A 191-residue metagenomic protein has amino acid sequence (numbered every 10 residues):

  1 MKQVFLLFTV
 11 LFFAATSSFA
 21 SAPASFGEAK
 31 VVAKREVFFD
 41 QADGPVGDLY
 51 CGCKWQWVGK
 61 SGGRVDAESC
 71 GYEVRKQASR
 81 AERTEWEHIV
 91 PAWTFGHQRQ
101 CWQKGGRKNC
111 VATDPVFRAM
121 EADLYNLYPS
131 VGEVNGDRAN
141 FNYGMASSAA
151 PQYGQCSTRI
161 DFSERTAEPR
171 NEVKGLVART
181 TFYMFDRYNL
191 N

Functional and structural regions predicted by a protein language model:
M1-V4: Positively charged n-region of N-terminal signal peptides that target proteins for export
L7-A15: Bacterial N-terminal signal peptides
T16-A20: Sec/Tat signal peptide C-region and signal peptidase I cleavage site
S21-R83: Aromatic-lined ligand-binding clefts that engage carbohydrates, nucleic acids, or primary amines
V74-E85, V90-N191: Domain-level detector of nuclease and nuclease-like folds in predominantly extracellular/periplasmic contexts
